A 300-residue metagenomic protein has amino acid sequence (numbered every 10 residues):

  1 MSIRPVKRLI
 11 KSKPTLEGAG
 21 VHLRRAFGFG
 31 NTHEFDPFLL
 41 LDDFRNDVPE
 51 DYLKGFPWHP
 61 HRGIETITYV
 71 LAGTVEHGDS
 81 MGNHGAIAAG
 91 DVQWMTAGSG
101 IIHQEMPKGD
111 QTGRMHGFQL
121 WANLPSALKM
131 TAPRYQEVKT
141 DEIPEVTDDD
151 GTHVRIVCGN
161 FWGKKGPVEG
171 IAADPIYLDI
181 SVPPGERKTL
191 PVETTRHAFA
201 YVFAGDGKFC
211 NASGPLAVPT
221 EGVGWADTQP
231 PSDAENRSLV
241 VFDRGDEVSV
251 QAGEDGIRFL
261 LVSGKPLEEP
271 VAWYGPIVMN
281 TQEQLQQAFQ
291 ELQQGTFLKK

Functional and structural regions predicted by a protein language model:
M1-K300: Jelly-roll (double-stranded beta-helix
